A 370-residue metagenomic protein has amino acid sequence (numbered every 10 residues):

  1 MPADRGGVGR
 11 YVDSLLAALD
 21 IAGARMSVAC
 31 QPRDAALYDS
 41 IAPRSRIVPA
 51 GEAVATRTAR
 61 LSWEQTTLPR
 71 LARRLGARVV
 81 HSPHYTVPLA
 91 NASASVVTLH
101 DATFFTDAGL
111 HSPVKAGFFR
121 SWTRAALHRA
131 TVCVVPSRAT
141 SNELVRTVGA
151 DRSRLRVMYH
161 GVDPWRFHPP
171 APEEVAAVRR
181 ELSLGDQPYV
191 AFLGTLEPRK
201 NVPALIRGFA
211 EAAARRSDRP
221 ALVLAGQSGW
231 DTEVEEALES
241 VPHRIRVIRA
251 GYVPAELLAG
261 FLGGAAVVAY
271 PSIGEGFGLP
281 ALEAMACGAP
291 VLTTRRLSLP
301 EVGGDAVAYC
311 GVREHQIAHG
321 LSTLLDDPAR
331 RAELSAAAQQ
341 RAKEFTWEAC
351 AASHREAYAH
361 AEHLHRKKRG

Functional and structural regions predicted by a protein language model:
M1-G370: Carbohydrate transferase catalytic cores enriched for Leloir-type hexosyltransferases
